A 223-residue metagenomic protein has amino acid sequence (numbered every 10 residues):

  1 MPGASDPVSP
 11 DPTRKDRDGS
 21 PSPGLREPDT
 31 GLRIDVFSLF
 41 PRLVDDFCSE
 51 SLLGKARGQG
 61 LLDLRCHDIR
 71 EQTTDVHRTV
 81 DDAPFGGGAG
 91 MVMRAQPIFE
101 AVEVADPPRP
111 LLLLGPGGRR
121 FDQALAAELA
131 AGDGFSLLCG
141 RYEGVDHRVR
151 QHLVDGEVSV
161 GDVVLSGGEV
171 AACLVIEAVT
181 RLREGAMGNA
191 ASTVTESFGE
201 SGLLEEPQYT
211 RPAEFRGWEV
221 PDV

Functional and structural regions predicted by a protein language model:
M1-A105: N-terminal nucleotide/polyanion-binding subdomain common to many enzyme families
D35-F37, R65-H67, P110-L112, F135-L137 (+1 more regions): Hydrophobic/aromatic beta-strand patches that form the interior of the parallel beta-sheet core in alpha/beta enzyme
S51-A56, A127-A131, H152-L153: Short, solvent-exposed amphipathic alpha-helical segments in soluble enzyme and RNA/protein-processing domains
I69-Q72, R141-V145: Short glycine-enriched loops at secondary-structure junctions
V80, F85, F121, L129 (+2 more regions): Short clusters of hydrophobic/aromatic residues that line enzyme substrate/ligand-binding pockets
V92-R141, H147: S-adenosyl-L-methionine/SAH cofactor-binding core of RNA-modifying enzymes
V145, V149-F198: Structured adenosyl-cofactor binding patch, chiefly the S-adenosyl-L-methionine
G199-V223: Long, charged alpha-helical interface segments
